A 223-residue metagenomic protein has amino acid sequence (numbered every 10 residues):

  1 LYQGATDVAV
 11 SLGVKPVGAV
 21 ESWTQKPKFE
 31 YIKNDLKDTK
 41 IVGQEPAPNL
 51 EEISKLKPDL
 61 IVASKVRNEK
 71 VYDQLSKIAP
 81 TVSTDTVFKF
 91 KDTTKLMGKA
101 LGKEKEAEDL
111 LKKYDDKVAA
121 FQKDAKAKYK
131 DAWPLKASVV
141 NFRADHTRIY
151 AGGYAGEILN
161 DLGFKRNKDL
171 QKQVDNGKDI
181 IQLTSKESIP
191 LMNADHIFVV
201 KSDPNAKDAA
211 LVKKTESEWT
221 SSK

Functional and structural regions predicted by a protein language model:
L1-A19, K130-Y150: A short, flexible N-terminal coil/short beta segment enriched in small residues
Y2-E52: A short, structured surface patch at a secondary-structure boundary
G4-D7, S22-T24, R67-E69, V87-F90 (+2 more regions): Solvent-exposed loop/turn segments at secondary-structure junctions within structured extracellular/periplasmic domains
V10, K99, N160: Short polybasic/polar patches that bind polyanions
V10, S54, T94-L96: Periplasmic solute-binding protein
Y31-V82, T86-F88, P134-K136, Y150-K223: Binding-cleft/active-site segments that stabilize strongly anionic ligands or cofactors
K70-A144: Extracytoplasmic substrate-binding proteins
